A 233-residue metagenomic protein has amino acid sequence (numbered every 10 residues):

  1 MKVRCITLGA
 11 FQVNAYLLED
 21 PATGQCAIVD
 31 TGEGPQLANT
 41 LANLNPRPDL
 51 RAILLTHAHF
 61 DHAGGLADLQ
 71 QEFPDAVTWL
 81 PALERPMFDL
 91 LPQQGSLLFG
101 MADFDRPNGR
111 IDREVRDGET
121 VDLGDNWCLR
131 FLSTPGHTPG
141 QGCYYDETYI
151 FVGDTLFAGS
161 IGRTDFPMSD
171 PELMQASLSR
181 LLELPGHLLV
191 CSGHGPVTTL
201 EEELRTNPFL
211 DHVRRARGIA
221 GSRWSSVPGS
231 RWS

Functional and structural regions predicted by a protein language model:
M1, P48, A76-V77, W127-L129 (+1 more regions): A structural micro-motif
M1-P48, C143-G153: Conserved beta-strand hairpin/beta-sheet module of binuclear metal-dependent hydrolase folds, prominently
I6, L18, E119-D125: Short acidic-hydrophobic surface loop/beta-edge motif
I6-L8, F73, R110-D112, S133-P135: Short Gly/Pro-enriched turn/cap motifs at secondary-structure boundaries
L18, T56, T134: Conserved S/T- and glycine-rich ATP-binding loop of Class I adenylate-forming
A27, L54, T78, F151 (+1 more regions): Residue-level marker for buried hydrophobic side chains located in beta-strands that build the well-ordered beta-sheet
E33-G124, R205-G218: Active-site HxH/HxHxD metal-binding segment of metal-dependent hydrolases
G34, L44, Q93-L97, T120-L123 (+3 more regions): Metallo-beta-lactamase
